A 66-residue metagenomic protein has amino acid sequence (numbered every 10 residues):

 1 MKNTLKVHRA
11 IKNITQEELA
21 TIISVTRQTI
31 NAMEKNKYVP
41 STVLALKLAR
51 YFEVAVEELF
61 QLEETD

Functional and structural regions predicted by a protein language model:
N3-I22: Short basic helix-loop element that most often maps to the first helix and adjoining turn of HTH DNA-binding modules
H8, T42-V43: Short, Lys/Arg-enriched C-terminal cap helix and immediately downstream tail that follows
A10, Y38-V39: Short amphipathic helical patch at the helix-1/turn junction of helix-turn-helix
E17, Q28, E57: Residues within helix-turn-helix
V25-Y38: Recognition helix of helix-turn-helix/homeodomain-like DNA-binding domains that insert into the DNA major groove
V43-E58: DNA major-groove recognition helix of helix-turn-helix/homeodomain DNA-binding modules
E58-D66: Short, charged recognition helix plus adjacent turn of helix-turn-helix-like nucleic-acid-binding domains
